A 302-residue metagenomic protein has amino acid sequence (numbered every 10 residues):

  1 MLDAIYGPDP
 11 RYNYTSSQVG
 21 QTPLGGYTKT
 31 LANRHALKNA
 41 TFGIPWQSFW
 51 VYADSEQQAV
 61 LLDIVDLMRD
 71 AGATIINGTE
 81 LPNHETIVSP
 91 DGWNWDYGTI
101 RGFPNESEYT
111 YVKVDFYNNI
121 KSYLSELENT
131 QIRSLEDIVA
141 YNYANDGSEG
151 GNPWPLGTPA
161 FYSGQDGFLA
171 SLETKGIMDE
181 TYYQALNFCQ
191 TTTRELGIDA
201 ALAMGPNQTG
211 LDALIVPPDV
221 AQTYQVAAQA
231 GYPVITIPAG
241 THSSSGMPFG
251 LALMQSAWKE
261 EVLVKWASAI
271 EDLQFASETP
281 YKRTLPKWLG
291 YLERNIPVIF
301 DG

Functional and structural regions predicted by a protein language model:
M1-A59, A276-D301: A short helix-breaking turn/cap at a secondary-structure junction
M1-G26, V51-T86, N105-G147: Acidic-enriched catalytic cores of C-N bond-cleaving enzymes acting on peptides and small amides
I5, L62, S163-G302: Glycine-rich, small-residue loops and helix-cap segments that act as flexible hinges at active-site edges
N13-L24, N83-N105, P206-N207, L289-F300: Surface-exposed intrinsically disordered loops and tails
K29-F49, D96-L196, P238, S244-L251: Short helix-loop capping/hinge segments that flank enzyme active sites or metal/cofactor-binding pockets
S48-Y52, L81-T86, G102, Y109 (+4 more regions): Solvent-exposed loop/turn segments at secondary-structure junctions within structured extracellular/periplasmic domains
S55-Q57, V88-Y111, Y224-Q225, Q229: Short glycine/threonine-rich loop-to-helix capping motif typified by GTGT followed within a few residues by an Asp-Pro
